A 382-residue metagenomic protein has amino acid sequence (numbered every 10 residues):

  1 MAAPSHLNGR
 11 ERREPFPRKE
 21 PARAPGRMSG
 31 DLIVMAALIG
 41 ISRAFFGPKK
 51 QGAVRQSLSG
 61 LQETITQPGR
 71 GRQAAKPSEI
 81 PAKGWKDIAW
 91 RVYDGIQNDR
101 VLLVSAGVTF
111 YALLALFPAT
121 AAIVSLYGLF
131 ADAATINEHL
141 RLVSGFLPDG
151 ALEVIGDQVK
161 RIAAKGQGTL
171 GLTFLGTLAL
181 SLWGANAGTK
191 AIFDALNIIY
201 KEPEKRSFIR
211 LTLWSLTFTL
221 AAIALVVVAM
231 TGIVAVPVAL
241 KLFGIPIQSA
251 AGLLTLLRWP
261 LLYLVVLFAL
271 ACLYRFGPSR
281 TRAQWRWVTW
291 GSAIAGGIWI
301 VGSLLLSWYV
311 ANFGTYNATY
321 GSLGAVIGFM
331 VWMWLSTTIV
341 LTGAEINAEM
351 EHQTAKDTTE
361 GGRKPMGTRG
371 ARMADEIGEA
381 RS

Functional and structural regions predicted by a protein language model:
A2-S382: Membrane-embedded alpha-helices and immediately adjacent juxtamembrane helical segments in alpha-helical membrane
